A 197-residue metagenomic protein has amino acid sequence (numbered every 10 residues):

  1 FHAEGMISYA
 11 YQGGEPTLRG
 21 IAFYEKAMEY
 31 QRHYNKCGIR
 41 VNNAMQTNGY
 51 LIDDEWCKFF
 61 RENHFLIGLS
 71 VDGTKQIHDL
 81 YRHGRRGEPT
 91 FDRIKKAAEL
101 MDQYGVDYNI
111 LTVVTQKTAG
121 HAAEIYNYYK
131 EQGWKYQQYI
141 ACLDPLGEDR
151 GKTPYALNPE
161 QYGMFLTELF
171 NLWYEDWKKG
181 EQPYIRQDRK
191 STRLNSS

Functional and structural regions predicted by a protein language model:
F1-M6, K36-V41, K178-P183: Short helix-terminating capping/connector loops at secondary-structure junctions
F1-Y9, R19-Y24: N-terminal catalytic cores of secreted or lumenal carbohydrate-active enzymes
H2, F60-R61, K130: Non-catalytic positions within long, well-ordered alpha-helices that form the structural scaffold/packing of enzyme
I7-G14, N42-T47, Y184-R189: Extended hydrophobic secondary-structure segments that form protein cores and membrane-embedded regions
Y9, I67, Q137-Y139: Hydrophobic residues within beta-strands of alpha/beta enzymes
P16-I67, V71-I77, G84-K96, L100 (+2 more regions): Canonical radical SAM enzyme core domain
L80-D92, E99-S197: Radical SAM enzyme [4Fe-4S]-AdoMet core and its adjacent flexible, acidic and glycine-rich loops/tails across
